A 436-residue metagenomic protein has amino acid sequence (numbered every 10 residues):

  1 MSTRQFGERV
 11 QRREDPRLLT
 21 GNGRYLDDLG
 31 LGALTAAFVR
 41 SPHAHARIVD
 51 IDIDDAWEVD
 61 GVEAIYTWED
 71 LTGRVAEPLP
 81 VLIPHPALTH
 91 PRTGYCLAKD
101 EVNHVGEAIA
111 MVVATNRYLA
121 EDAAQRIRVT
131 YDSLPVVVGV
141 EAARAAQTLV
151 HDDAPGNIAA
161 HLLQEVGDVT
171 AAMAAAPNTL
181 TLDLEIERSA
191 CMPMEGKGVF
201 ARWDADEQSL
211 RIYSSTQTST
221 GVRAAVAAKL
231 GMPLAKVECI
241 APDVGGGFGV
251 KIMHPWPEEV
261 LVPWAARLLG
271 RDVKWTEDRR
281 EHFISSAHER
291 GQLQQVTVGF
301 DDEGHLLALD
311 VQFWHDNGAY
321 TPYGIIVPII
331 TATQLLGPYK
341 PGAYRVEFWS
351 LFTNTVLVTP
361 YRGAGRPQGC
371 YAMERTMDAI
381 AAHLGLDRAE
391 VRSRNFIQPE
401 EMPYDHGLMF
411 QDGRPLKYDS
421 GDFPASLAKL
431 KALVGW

Functional and structural regions predicted by a protein language model:
M1-I158, L182, L268: Flexible, low-hydrophobicity surface segments
L26-L34, M192-K197, Y344-T355, I397: Flexible hinge/switch segments at interdomain interfaces of large molecular machines
F38-E69, G73, I109-T130, V199-V244 (+6 more regions): Alpha-helical support elements that line or immediately flank enzyme active sites and cofactor-binding pockets
R74, A143, D278-F283, A287 (+1 more regions): A glycine-rich phosphate-binding loop feature that marks nucleotide/adenosyl-phosphate handling sites
L79, P84-A114, Y118-L119, G249-D302 (+2 more regions): Glycine-rich and small/hydrophobic secondary-structure elements
L119-G139, L182, T218-A227, M232 (+1 more regions): Gly/Pro-rich active-site capping loops and adjacent beta-alpha segments that organize cofactor/substrate pockets
T148-L230, Q398-W436: Helix-loop-helix junctions that connect adjacent transmembrane helices in secondary transporters/permeases, recognized
K236-P242, G270-R280, L307-Q312, P341 (+1 more regions): Beta-strand segments within the central parallel beta-sheet cores of soluble alpha/beta enzyme folds
